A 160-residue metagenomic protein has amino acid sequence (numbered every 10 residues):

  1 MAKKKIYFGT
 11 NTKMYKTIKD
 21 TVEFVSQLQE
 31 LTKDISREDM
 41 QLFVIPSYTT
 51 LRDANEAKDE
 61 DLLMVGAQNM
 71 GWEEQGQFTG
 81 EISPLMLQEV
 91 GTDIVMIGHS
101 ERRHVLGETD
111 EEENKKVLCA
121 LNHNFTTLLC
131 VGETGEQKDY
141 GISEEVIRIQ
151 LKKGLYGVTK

Functional and structural regions predicted by a protein language model:
M1-K160: Active-site loop-to-helix "anion-binding N-cap" substructures in soluble metabolic enzymes
